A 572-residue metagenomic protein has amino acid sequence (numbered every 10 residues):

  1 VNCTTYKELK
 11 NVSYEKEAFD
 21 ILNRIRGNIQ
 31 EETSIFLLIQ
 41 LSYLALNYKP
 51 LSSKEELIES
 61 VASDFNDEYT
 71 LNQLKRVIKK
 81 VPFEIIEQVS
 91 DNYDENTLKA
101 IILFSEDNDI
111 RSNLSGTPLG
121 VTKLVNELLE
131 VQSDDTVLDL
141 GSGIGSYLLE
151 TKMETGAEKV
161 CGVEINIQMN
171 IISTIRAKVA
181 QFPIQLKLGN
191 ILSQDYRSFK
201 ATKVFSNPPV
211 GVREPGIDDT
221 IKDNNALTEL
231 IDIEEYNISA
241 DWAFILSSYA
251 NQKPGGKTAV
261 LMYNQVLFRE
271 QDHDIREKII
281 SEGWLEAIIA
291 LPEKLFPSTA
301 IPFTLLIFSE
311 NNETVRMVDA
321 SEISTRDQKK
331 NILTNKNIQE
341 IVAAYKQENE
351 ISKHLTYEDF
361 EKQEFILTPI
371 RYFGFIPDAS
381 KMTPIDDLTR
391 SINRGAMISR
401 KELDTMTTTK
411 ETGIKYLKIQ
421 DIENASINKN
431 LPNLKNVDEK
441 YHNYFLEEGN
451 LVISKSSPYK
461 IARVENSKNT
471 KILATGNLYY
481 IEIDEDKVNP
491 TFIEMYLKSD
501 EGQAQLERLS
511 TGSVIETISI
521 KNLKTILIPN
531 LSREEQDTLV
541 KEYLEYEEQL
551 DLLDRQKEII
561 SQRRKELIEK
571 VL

Functional and structural regions predicted by a protein language model:
Y6, P208-S399, I414: A conserved structural/catalytic subdomain of Rossmann-like adenosyl-cofactor enzymes
E32-R111: Long recognition/docking surfaces used for binding and targeting
D109-S206, G211-V212, M262-Q265, I275-R276 (+1 more regions): Conserved S-adenosyl-L-methionine
V131, Q252, L446-E447: Short, well-ordered loop/turn sites that connect or cap secondary structure elements
E214-N224, L403-D438: DNA target-recognition patches
L306, I370, K471-Y479, T511-L539 (+1 more regions): A short glycine-rich beta-alpha junction/loop motif
Q347-K410, E423-S426, S532-L572: Non-catalytic DNA-recognition/assembly elements of restriction-modification systems
Y441-Y444, E448-K498: A short beta-sheet element
